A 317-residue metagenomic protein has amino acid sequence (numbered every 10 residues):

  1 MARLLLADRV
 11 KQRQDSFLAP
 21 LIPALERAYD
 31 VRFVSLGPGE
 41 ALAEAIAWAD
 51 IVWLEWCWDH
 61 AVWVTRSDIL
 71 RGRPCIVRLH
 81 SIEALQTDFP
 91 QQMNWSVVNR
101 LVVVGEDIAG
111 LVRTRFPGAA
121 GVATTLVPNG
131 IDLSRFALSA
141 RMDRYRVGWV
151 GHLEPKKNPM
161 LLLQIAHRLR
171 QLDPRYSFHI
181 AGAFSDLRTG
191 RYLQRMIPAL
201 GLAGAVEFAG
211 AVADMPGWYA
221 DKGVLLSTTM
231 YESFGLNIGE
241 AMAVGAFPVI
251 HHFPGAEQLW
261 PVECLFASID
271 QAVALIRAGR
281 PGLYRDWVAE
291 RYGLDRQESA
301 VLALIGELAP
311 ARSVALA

Functional and structural regions predicted by a protein language model:
T87, S96-T124, I131-L133: A short, active-site helix/loop in glycosyltransferases that binds the activated sugar's phosphate group
T87-D88, P128-Y145, P310: Acidic anion/phosphate-binding donor-loop and adjacent secondary structure in glycosyltransferase catalytic cores
R135, R277-A317: A charged, aromatic-enriched C-terminal amphipathic alpha-helix characteristic of glycosyltransferases across folds
A140-K157, L162-R170, H179: Conserved donor-binding/catalytic core segment of Leloir-type glycosyltransferases
S177-Y192: Glycosyltransferase donor-sugar binding loop
R191-G210: Nucleotide-activated donor-binding/catalytic signature segment of Leloir-type glycosyltransferases, i.e., the conserved
M230: Aromatic "clamp/platform" in nucleotide-sugar-dependent glycosyltransferases that forms part of the donor/acceptor
A246-I250: Short hydrophobic beta-strand element within catalytic cores of glycosyltransferases and related nucleotide-activated
